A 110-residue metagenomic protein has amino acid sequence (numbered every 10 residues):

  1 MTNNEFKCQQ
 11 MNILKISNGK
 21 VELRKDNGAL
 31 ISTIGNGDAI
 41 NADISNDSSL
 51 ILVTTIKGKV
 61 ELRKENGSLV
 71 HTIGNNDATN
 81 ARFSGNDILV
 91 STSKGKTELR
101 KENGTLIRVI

Functional and structural regions predicted by a protein language model:
T2-Q10, N36-S49, N75-D87: Repeated scaffold domains used in trafficking and secretory/extracellular systems, primarily beta-propellers
E5-I16, E22, S48-T55, G85-T92 (+1 more regions): Short beta-strand elements that form the blades of beta-propeller/WD-repeat-like and other beta-sheet-rich scaffold
N18-A29, T33: N-terminal targeting/export leaders
V21-L23, V60-L62, T97: Hydrophobic beta-strand positions in blades of beta-propellers and related beta-sheet-rich domains
K25-N27, K64-S68, K101-N103: Short loop/turn segments that connect beta-strands within beta-propeller blades
A29-G35, S68-G74, T105-I110: A short beta-strand motif characteristic of beta-propeller blades
D47-S48, L52-V53, K57-K59, R63-G74 (+2 more regions): Acidic, low-complexity, intrinsically disordered interaction modules
K94-I110: Blade-level signature of beta-propeller repeat domains, shared across WD40, Kelch, NHL, RCC1 and BNR/Asp-box propellers
